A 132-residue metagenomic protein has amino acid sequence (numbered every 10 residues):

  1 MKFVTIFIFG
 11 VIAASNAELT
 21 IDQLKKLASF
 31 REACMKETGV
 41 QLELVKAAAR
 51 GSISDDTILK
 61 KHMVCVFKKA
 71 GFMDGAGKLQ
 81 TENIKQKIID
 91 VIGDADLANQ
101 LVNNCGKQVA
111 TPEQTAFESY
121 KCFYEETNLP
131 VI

Functional and structural regions predicted by a protein language model:
K2-A17: Cleavable N-terminal signal peptides of Sec/SRP-targeted secreted and luminal proteins
A14-I21, F117-I132: C-terminal helix/juxtamembrane-tail motif
K25-L42: Secreted, propeptide-processed cysteine-rich mini-domains
F30, I58-H62, Q80, I84 (+2 more regions): Stable alpha-helical elements in mature extracytoplasmic
A33-M35, V64-V66, N104-G106, K121-F123: Sequence contexts marking disulfide-bonded cysteines in secreted/extracellular proteins
G39, F67-G71, I89, G93 (+1 more regions): Sec-exported extracytoplasmic/periplasmic mature domains
Q41-K46, M73-A76, P112-E118, P130-I132: Extracellular/mature segments of secreted proteins
L44, S52-L79, C122: Short N-proximal segments of mature Sec-exported proteins
